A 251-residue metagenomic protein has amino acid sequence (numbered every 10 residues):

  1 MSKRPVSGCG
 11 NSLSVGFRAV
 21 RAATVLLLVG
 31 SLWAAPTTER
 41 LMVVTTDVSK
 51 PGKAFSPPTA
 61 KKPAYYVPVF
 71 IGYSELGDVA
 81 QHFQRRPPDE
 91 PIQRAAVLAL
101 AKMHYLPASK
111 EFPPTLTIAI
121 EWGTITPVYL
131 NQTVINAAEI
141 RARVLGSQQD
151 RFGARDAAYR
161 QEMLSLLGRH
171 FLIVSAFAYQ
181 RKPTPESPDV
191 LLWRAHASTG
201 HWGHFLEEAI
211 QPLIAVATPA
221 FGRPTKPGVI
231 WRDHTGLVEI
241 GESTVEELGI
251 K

Functional and structural regions predicted by a protein language model:
M1-F17: N-terminal secretory signal peptides that target proteins for export/translocation
A19-S31: Bacterial N-terminal signal peptides
W33-Q93, V97-L98, K110-L116, I120-T133 (+1 more regions): A structural "domain/chain start" motif
K62-A64, M103, P114-L116, G168-I173 (+1 more regions): Envelope-exposed proteins and targeting segments
L76-D89, H104-L106, R160-E162, H196-H204: Second-shell loop/turn segments in exported
K102-T115, T225-D233: Surface-exposed patches in mature extracellular/periplasmic domains of secreted proteins
E121-T184: Surface-exposed short loop/turn segments
R155-R160, H170-I230: Short secondary-structure boundary motifs at beta->alpha junctions and helix caps
